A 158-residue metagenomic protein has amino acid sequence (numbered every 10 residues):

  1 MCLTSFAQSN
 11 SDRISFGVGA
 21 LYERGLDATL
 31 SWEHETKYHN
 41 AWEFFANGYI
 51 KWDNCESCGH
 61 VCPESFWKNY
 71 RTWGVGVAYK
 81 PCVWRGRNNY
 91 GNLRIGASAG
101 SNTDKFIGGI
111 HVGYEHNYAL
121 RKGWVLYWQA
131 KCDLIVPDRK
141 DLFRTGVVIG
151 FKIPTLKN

Functional and structural regions predicted by a protein language model:
M1-A7: Hydrophobic h-region of N-terminal signal peptides that target proteins for export in Gram-negative bacteria
F6, G59-C62, K140: Extracellular/secretory pathway and lumenal proteins
A7-I50, K152-N158: Short glycine/proline- and aromatic-enriched beta-strand/turn motifs that initiate or cap beta-hairpins
S15, V75-G76, A99, C132 (+1 more regions): Generic alpha-helical hydrophobic packing signal
F16-T29, N69-R71, S98-G109, L134-R144: Solvent-exposed loop/turn segments connecting transmembrane beta-strands in outer-membrane beta-barrel proteins
E33-L126: Gram-negative (and chloroplast) outer-membrane scaffold detector with strong preference for beta-barrel transmembrane
V75, D141-N158: Outer-membrane beta-barrel "beta-signal"
W128-A130: Internal, hydrophobic beta-strand segments that form the core of beta-sheet-rich folds
